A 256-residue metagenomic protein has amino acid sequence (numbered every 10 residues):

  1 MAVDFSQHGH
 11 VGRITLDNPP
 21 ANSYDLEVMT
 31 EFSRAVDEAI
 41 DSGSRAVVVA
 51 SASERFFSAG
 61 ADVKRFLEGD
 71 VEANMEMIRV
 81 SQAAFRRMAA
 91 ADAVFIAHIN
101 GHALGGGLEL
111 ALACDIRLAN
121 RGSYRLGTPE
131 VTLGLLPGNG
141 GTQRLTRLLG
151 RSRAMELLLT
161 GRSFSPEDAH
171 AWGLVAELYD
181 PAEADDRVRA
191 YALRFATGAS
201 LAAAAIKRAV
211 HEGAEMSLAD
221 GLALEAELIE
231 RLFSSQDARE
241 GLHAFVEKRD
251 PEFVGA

Functional and structural regions predicted by a protein language model:
H8-D17, T30-G69, R86-I99, I116 (+1 more regions): A structural preference for short, pocket-lining loop segments at secondary-structure junctions
D25: Histidine/acidic residue-rich metal-binding segments in metalloenzymes
M29, S81, T142, R151-A154 (+3 more regions): A general structural signal for well-ordered alpha-helical segments in protein cores
E68-R79: A short acidic, glycine-rich active-site loop that binds or catalyzes chemistry on phosphate/adenosine moieties
A84, H98, L104-L158, W172 (+1 more regions): CoA-thioester-processing core
I116, E156, T160-R162, D168 (+2 more regions): Well-ordered beta-strand positions
A119-Y124, V175-A223, E227-R231, Q236 (+1 more regions): C-terminal long alpha-helix characteristic of the crotonase
